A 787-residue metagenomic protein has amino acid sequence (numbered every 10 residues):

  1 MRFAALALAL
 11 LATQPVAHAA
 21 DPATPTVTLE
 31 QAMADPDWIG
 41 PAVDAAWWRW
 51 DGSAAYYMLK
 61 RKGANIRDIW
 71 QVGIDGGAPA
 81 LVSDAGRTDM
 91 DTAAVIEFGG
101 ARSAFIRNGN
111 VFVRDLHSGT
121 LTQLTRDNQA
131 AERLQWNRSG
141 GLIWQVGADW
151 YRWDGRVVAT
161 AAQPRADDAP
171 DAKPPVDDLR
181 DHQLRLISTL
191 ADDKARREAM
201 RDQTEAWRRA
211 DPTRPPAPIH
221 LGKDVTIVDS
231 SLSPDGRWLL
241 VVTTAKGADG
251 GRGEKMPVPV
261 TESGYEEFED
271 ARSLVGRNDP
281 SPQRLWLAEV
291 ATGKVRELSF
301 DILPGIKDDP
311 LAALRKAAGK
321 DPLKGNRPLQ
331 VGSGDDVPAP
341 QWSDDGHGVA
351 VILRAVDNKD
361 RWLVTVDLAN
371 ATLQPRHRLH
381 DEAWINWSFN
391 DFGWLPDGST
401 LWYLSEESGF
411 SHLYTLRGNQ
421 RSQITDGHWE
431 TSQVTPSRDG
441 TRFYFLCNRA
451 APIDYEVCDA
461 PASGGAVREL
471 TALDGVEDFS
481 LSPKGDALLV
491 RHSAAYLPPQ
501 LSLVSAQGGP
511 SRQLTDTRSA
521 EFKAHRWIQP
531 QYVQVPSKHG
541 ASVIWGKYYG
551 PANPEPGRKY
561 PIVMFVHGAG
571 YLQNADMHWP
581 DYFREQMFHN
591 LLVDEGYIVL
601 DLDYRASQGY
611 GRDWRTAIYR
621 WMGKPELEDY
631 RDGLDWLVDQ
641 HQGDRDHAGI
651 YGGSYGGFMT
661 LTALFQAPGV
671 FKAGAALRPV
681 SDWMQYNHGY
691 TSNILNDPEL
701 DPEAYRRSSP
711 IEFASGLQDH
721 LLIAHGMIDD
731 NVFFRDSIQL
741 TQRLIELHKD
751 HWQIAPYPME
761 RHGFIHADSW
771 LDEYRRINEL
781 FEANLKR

Functional and structural regions predicted by a protein language model:
F3-A4, W614: Extended, C-terminal/distal alpha-helical "rod" segments
A5-T13, A19-D478, D486-A487, A495-P499 (+1 more regions): Beta-propeller folds
A17, A55-Y56, W150, R376 (+6 more regions): Intrinsically disordered, low-complexity N-terminal regions enriched in serine/proline/glycine with scattered basic
V476-R787: Serine-hydrolase catalytic core recognition
